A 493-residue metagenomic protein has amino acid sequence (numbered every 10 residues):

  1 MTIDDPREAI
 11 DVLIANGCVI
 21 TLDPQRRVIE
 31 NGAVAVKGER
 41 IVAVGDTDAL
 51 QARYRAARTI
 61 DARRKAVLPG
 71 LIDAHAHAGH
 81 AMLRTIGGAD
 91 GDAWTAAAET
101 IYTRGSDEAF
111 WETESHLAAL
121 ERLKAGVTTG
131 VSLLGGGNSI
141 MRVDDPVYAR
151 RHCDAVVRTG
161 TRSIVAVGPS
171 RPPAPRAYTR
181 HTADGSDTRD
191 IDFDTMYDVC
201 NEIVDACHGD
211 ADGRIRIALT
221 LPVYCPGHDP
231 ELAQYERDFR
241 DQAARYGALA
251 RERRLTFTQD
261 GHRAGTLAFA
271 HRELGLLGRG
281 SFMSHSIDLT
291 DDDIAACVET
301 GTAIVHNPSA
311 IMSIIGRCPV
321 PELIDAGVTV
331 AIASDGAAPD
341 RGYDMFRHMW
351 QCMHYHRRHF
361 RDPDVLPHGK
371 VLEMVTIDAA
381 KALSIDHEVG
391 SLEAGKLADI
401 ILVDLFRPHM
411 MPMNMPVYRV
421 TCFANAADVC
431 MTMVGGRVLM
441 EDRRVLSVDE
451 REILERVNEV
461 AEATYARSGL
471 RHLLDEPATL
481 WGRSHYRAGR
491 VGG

Functional and structural regions predicted by a protein language model:
M1-G32, V36-V42, T47, R53 (+1 more regions): Active-site microenvironment of metallo-dependent hydrolases
P6-N16, Q51-A93, A97, H116 (+2 more regions): Replace "His-x-His-based motif
I72-A74, G130-S132, S163-A166, I217-L221 (+4 more regions): Hydrophobic faces of well-ordered beta-strands that scaffold small-molecule active sites in alpha/beta enzyme cores
M82-T113, I140, P173-R189, L221-V223 (+4 more regions): Active-site gating loops and adjacent loop-to-helix segments of metal-dependent hydrolytic enzymes
T85-R162, D198-D212, N458-V460: Alpha-helical scaffold segments that flank or form the walls of functional sites
D144-S281: Metal-coordinating catalytic core of metallo-dependent amide/deamination hydrolases
R251-R254, G275-S281, A296-V305, D325-V330: Glycine-enriched alpha-helix->loop->beta-strand junction motifs that scaffold or abut catalytic
P321-R407, F423-N425: His/Asp/Glu-enriched, well-ordered alpha-helical/loop segment that forms or immediately abuts the divalent-metal
